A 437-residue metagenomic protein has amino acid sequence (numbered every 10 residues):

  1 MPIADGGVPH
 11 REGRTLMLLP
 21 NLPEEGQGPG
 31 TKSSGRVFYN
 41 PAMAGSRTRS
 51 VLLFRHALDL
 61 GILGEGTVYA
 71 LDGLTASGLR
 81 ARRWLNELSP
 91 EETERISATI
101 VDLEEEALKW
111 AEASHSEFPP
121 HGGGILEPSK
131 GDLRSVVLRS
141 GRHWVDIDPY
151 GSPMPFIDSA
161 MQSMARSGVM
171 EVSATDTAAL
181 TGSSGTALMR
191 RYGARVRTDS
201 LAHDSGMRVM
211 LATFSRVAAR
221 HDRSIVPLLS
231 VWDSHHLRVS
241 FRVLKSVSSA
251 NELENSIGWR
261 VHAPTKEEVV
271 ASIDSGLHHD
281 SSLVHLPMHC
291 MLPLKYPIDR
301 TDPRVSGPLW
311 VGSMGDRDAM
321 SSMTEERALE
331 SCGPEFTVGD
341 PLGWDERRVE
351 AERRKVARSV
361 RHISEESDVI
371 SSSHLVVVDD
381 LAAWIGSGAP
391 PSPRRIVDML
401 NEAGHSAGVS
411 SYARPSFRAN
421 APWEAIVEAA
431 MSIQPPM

Functional and structural regions predicted by a protein language model:
M1-M437: SAM-dependent transferase fold signal centered on methyltransferase-like domains, encompassing both Class I
